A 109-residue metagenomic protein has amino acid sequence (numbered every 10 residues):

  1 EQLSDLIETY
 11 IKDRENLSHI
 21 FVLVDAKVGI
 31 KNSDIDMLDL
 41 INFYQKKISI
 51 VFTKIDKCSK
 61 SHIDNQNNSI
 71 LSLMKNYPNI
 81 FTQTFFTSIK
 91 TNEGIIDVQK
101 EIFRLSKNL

Functional and structural regions predicted by a protein language model:
E1-K27, D39-V51: Inter-motif core of Ras-like GTPase G domains
E1-S4, K31, I35, N92-I95: Amphipathic alpha-helical transducer elements in NTP-driven molecular machines
L6, M37, V98-E101: A ubiquitous structural signal for well-ordered alpha-helices
I7-T9, I35-D36, L71-S72: A generic local structural motif
A26-S33, M37, Q45-K47, K54-S69 (+1 more regions): Replace "adjacent to P-loop NTPase cores in ATP/GTP-dependent enzymes" with "adjacent to NTP-binding cores
I35-Q45, R104-L109: Short, electropositive alpha-helical surface patch
M37-L40, V51, Q83-I89: Generic detector of bulky aromatic hydrophobic side chains
K57-L109: Canonical P-loop GTPase G-domain recognition
